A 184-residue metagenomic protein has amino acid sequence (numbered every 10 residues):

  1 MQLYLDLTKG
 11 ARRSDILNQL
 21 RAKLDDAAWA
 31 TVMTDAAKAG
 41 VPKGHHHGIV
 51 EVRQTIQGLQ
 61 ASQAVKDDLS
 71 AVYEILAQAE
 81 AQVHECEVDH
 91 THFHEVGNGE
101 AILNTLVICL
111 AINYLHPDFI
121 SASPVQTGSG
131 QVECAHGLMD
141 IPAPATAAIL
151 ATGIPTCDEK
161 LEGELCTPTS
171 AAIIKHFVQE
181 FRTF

Functional and structural regions predicted by a protein language model:
M1, T8-C86, A143-T146, T152-T156 (+2 more regions): Glycine-rich nucleotide/cofactor/substrate-binding loop typically near the N-terminus or early in the first domain
Q57-Q60, A77-T183: Glycine-rich, mobile lid/loop segments that gate access to catalytic sites or pores
